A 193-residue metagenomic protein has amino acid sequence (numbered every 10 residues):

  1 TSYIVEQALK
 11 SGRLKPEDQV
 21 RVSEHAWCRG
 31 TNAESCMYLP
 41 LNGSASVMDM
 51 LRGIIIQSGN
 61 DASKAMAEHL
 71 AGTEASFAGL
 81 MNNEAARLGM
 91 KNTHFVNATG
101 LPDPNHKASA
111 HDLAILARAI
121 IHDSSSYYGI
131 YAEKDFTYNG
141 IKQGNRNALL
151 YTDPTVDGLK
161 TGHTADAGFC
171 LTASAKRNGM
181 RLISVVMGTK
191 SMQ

Functional and structural regions predicted by a protein language model:
T1-S2, Y127: Conserved internal alpha-helix within the Rossmann fold of NAD(P)-dependent oxidoreductases
S2-H111, I120-I121: Active-site-adjacent loops and short helices of periplasmic peptidoglycan-processing enzymes
M90-H94, P102-Q193: Domain-terminus/edge residues, biased toward the C-terminal soluble/receptor-binding domains of extracytoplasmic
